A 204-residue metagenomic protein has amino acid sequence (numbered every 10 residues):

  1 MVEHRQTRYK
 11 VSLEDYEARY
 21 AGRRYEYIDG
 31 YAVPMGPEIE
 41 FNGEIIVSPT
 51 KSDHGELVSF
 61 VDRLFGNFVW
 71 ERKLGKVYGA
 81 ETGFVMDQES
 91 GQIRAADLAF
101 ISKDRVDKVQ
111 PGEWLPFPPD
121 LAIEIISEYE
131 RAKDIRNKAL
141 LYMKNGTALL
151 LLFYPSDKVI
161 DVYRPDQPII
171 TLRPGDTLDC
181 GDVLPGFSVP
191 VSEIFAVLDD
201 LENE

Functional and structural regions predicted by a protein language model:
M1-E204: Gly/Pro/Ser/Thr-rich low-complexity, intrinsically disordered segments predominantly at protein N-termini
